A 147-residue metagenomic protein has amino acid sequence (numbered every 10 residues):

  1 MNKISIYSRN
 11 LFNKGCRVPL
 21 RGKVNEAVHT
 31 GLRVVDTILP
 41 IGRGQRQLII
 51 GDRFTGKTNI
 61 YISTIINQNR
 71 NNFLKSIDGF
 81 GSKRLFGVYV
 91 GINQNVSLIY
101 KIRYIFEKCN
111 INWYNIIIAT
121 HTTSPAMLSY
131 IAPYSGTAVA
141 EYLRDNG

Functional and structural regions predicted by a protein language model:
M1-R46, T58-T64, N72-F80, N112-S124 (+2 more regions): P-loop NTPase nucleotide-binding/switch module
G51-D52: The Walker A (P-loop) glycine that initiates the GxxxxGKT/S ATP-binding motif of P-loop NTPases
T55-W113: Conserved P-loop
G87, S97-G147: Conserved phosphate-handling catalytic cores of large alpha/beta enzymes
